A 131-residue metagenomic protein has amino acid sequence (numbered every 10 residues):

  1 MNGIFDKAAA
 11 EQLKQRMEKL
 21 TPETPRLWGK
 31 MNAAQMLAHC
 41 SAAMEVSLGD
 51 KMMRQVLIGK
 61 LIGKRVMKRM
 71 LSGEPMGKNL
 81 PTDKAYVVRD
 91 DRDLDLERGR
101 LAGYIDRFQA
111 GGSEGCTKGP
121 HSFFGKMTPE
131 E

Functional and structural regions predicted by a protein language model:
M1-E18: Extreme N-terminal tail/first-helix region
K7, V88-G99, F123-E130: Short, amphipathic alpha-helical segments
A10, K14, R98, A102-I105: Hydrophobic faces of stable alpha-helices that mediate helix-helix packing
L20, F108-G115: A short secondary-structure junction motif
T24-L71, E114-E131: Short, contiguous alpha-helical
A33, C40, L101-R107: N-terminus-centered regions that define maturation/targeting leaders and the start of the first functional domain
G49-R100, R107-G111: Short, helix-capping/interhelical loops that line the mouth of catalytic, cofactor-, or ligand-binding pockets
